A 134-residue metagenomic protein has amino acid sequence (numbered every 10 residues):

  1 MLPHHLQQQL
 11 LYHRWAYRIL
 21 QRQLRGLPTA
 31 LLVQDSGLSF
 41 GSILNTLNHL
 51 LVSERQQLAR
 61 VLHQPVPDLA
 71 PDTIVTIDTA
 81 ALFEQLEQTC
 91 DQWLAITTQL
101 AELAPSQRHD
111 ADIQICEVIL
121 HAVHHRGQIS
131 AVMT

Functional and structural regions predicted by a protein language model:
Q7-D72, Q107-T134: Short, contiguous alpha-helical
Q64-A104: Helix-adjacent hinge/juxtasegments
